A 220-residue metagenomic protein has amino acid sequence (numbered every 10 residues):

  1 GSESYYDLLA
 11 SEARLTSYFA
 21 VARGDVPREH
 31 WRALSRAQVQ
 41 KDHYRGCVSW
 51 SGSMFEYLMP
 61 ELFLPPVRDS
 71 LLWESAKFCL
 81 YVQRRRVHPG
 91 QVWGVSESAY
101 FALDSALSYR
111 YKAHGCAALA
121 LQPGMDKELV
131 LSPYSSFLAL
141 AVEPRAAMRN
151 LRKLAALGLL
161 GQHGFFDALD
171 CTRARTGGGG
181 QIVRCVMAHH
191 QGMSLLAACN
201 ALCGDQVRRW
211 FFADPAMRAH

Functional and structural regions predicted by a protein language model:
G1-H220: Ser/Thr/Asn(+Pro)-rich, low-complexity disordered segments
